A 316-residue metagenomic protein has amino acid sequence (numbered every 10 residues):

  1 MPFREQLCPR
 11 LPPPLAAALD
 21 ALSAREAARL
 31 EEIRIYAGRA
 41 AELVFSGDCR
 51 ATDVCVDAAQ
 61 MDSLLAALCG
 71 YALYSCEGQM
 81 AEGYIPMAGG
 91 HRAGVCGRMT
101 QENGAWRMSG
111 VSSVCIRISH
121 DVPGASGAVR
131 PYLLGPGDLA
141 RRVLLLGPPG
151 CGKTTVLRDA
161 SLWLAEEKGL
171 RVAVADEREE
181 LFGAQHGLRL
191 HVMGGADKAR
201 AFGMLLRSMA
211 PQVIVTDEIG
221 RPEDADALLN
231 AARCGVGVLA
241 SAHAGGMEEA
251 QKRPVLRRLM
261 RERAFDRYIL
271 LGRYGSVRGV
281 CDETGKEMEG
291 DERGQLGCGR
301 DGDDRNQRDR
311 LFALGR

Functional and structural regions predicted by a protein language model:
M1-G89: N-terminal accessory targeting/assembly segments
L73-L139: P-loop NTP-binding catalytic core
T100-S109, R267-R316: Conserved P-loop NTPase
L145: Hydrophobic anchor at the beta1->P-loop junction of P-loop NTPases
G152-K153: Conserved glycine(s) of the Walker
V156, A160: Hydrophobic positions on the alpha1 helix immediately C-terminal to the Walker A/P-loop
L164-L205: P-loop NTPase switch/communication element
M209-P211, V215-R273: Conserved P-loop NTPase nucleotide-binding/switch module
